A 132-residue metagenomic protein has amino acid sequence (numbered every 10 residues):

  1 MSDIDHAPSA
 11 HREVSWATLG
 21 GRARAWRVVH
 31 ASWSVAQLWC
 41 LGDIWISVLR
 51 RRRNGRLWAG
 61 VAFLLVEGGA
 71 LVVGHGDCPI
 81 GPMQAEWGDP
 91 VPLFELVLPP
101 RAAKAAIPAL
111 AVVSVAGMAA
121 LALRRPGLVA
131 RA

Functional and structural regions predicted by a protein language model:
M1-A132: Short amphipathic, positively biased membrane-proximal segments that drive organelle/inner-membrane targeting
